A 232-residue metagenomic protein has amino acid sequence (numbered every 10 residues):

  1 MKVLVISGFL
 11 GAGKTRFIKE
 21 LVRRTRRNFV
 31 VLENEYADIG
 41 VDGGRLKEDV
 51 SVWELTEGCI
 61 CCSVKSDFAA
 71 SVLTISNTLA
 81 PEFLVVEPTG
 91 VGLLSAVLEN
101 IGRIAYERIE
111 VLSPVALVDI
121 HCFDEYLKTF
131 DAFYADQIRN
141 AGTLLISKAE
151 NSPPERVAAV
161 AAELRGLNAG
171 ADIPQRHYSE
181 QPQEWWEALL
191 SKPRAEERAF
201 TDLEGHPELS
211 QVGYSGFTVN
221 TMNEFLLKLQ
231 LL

Functional and structural regions predicted by a protein language model:
K2-E125: Nucleotide-state-sensitive switch-loop elements of NTP-binding domains
K47-S51, A132-Y134, L190-P193: Short, hinge-like loop/turn segments at secondary-structure boundaries
V85, I109-V118, I138-A149, G166-Y178: Conserved beta-strand/loop subsegment of P-loop NTPase cores
A96-V97, T129-F130, R156-V160: Residues at alpha-helix caps and immediate loop-helix transition turns in enzyme cores, especially N- and C-cap
G102-I109, Y134-D136, A161, R165-N168: A short alpha->loop->secondary-structure connector
F123, E150-S152: Short histidine/acidic/glycine/proline-rich micro-motifs that form metal- and phosphate-coordinating active-site loops
K128-N140: Flexible active-site lid/hinge loop adjacent to a nucleotide/diphosphate and Mg2+-phosphate binding pocket
N140, S152-L232: C-terminal accessory "lid"/substrate-recognition subdomains
